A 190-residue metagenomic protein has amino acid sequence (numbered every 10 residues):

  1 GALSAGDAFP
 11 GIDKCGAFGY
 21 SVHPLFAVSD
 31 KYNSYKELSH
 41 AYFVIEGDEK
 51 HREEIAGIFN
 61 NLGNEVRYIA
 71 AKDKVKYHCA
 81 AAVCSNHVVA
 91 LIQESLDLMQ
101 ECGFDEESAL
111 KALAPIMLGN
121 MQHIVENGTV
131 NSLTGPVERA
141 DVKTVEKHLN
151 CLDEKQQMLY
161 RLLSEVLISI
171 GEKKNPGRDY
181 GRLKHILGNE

Functional and structural regions predicted by a protein language model:
G1-G6, F26, E49, D73 (+2 more regions): Glycine-rich beta-alpha junction loops
G1-S34: Rossmann-like NAD(P)(H) cofactor-binding subdomain of soluble oxidoreductases
A5-F9, R52, V145: Short, well-ordered alpha-helical microsegments
G6, R178-N189: Solvent-exposed interaction surfaces and binding hotspots enriched for charged
G16-F18, N33-E126, R182, I186-L187: Internal alpha-helical scaffold of NAD(P)-dependent oxidoreductase catalytic cores
H23, H78, H148: Histidine-centered active-site/metal-ligand motif
Q122-R178, E190: Interdomain hinge/lid region at the active-site interface of Rossmann-like NAD(P)-dependent oxidoreductases
